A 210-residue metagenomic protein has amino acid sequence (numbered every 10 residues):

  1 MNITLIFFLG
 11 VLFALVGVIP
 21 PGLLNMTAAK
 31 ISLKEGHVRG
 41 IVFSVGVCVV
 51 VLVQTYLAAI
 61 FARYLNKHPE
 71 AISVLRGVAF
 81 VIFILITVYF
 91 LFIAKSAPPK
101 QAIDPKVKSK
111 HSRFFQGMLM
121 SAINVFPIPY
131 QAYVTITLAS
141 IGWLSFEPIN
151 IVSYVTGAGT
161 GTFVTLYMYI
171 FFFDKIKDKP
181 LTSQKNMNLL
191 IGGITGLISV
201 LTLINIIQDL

Functional and structural regions predicted by a protein language model:
N2-S73, Y133-I151: Juxtamembrane transmembrane-helix termini in multi-pass membrane transport proteins
T4, F8, V107, H111-L119 (+1 more regions): Alpha-helical membrane-protein architecture signal
G10-A14, V47, Q116-S121, V155-G159: Residue-level signature of transmembrane alpha-helical cores of multipass secondary-active transporters and flippases
V11, L15, I19, L52-V53 (+5 more regions): Hydrophobic/aromatic residues within the transmembrane alpha-helices of Major Facilitator Superfamily
H37-R113, F172, K179: Membrane helix-loop-helix hairpins that form the core translocation module of multi-pass transporters
V45-L57, I123, G157-T165: Membrane-embedded alpha-helical segments of transport systems, primarily multispan ion/solute transporters
L57, M120-A132, I194-Q208: Hydrophobic alpha-helical transmembrane segments in multi-pass integral membrane proteins
H68-P99, S153-Y169, K177-L210: Selective transmembrane alpha-helices of multi-pass membrane proteins
